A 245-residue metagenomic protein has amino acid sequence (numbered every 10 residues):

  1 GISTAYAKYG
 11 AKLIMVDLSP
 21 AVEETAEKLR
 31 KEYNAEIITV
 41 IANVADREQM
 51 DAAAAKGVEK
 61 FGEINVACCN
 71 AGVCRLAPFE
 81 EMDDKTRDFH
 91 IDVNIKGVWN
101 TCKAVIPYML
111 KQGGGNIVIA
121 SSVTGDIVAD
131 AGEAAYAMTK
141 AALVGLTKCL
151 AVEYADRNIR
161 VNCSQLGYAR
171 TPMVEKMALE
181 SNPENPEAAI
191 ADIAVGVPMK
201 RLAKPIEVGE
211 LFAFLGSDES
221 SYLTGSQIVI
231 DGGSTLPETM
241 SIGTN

Functional and structural regions predicted by a protein language model:
G1-I14: Canonical Rossmann dinucleotide-binding motif of NAD(H)/NADP(H)-dependent dehydrogenases/reductases, specifically
P78-F79, D83-I91, A189, I193: Substrate-binding pocket helix/loop in short-chain dehydrogenase/reductase
M82, V128-A137, C149, M177: Active-site loop-to-helix junction immediately N-terminal to the catalytic Tyr of the SDR YXXXK motif in Rossmann-fold
C102, T139, T147: Active-site helix of classical SDR
P107, V152-D156, S221: Alpha-helical segment proximal to the catalytic Tyr-Lys
C163, N185-E219, L223, I230-G232: C-terminal helical subdomain
T224-N245: Short C-terminal tail/terminal secondary-structure segment of NAD(P)H-dependent dehydrogenase/reductase domains
